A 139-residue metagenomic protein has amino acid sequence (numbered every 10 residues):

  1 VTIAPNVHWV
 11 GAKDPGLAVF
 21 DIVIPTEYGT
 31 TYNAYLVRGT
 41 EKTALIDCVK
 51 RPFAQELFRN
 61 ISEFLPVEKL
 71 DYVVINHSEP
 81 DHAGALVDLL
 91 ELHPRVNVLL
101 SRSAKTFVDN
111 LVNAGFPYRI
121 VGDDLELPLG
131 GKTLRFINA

Functional and structural regions predicted by a protein language model:
T2-E63: Conserved beta-strand hairpin/beta-sheet module of binuclear metal-dependent hydrolase folds, prominently
T2-P5, L99-N138: Metallo-beta-lactamase
A12-K13, T40, S101, I137-A139: Structured loops at beta-to-helix junctions and adjacent beta-edge loops in soluble globular domains
L17, S78-A83, K105-V108, L125: Active-site environment of divalent metal-dependent phosphoester hydrolases
T40, P94-R95, A114: Short glycine/proline-enriched coil/turn segments at helix->beta-strand junctions
K42, E68-K69, K132: Short coil/turn segments at beta-strand junctions that form active-site/ligand-binding loops
A44-D47, Y72-I75, R135-N138: Short catalytic-loop micro-motif centered on adjacent basic/acidic residues
P52-L99: Active-site metal-binding motif and surrounding structural segment of the metallo-beta-lactamase
